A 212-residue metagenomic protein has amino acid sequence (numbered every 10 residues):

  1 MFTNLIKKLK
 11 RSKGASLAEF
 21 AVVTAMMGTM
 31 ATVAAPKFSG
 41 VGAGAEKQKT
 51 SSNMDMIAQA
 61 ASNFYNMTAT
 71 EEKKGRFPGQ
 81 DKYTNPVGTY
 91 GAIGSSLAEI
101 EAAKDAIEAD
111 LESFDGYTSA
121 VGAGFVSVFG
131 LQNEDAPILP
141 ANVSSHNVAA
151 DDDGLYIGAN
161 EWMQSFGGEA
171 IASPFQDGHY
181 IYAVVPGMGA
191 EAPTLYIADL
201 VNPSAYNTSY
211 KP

Functional and structural regions predicted by a protein language model:
M1-K13: N-terminal leader/signal peptides at the extreme start of proteins
K10, E19, A43-K47: Alpha-helix N-cap/helix-initiation motif
A15-T24: N-terminal signal-anchor/signal peptide hydrophobic helix marking the start of the first transmembrane segment
A21, A31-P36, W162-G167: Hydrophobic alpha-helical segments involved in membrane association or supramolecular assembly
M27-A45, Y65: C-terminal juxtamembrane segment of a hydrophobic transmembrane alpha-helix
A45-E72: Membrane-proximal N-terminal amphipathic helix
M67-S113: Short, glycine/small-hydrophobic-rich surface segments
L97-P212: Intrinsically disordered, low-complexity regions enriched in Pro/Ser/Thr/Gly and acidic residues
